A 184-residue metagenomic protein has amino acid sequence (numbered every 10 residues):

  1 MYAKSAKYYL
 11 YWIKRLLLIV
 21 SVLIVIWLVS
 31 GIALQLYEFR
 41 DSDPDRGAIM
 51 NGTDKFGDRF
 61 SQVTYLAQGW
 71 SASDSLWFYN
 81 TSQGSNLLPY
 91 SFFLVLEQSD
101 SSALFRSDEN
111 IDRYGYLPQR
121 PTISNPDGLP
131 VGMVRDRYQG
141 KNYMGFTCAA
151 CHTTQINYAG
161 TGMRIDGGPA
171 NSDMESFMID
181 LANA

Functional and structural regions predicted by a protein language model:
S5-I26: N-terminal Sec-pathway targeting helices
L10, N142-G145: Conserved structured core elements
G31-Q139: Extracytoplasmic c-type cytochrome modules immediately beyond a signal peptide or single-pass transmembrane anchor
D136-Y143, G167: Flexible gly/pro/ser-rich segments immediately N-terminal to CXXCH heme-c attachment motifs in exported/periplasmic
G145-Q155: The canonical Cys-X-X-Cys-His
N157-D166: Short, solvent-exposed loop/turn and secondary-structure capping segments
M174-A184: Short Fe-S-cluster ligation motifs
